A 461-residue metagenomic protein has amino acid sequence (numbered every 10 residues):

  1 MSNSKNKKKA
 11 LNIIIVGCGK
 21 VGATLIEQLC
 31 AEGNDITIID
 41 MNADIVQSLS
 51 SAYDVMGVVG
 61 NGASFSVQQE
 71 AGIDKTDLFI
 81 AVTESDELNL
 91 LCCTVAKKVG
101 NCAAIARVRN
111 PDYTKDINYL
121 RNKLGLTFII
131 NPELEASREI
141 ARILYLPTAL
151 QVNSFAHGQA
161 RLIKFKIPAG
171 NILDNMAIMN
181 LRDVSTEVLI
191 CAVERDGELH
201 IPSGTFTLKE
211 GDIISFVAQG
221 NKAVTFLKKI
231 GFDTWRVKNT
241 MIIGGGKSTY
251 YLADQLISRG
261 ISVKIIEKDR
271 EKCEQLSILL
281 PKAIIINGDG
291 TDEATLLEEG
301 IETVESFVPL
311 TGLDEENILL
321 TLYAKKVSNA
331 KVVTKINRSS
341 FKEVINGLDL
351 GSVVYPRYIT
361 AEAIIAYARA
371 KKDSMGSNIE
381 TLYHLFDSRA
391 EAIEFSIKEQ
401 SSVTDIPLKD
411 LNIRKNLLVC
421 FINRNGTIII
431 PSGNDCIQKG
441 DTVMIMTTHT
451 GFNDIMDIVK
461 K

Functional and structural regions predicted by a protein language model:
M1-K461: Cytosolic regulatory regions of ion transport systems
